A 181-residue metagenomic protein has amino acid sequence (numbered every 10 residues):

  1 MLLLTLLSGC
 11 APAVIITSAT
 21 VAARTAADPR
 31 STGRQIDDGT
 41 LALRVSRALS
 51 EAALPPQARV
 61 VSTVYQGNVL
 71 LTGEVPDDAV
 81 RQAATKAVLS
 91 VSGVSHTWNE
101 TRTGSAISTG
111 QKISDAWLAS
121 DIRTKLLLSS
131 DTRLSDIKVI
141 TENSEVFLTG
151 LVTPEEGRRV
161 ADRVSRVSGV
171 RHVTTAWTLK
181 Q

Functional and structural regions predicted by a protein language model:
L4, G9-Q181: N-terminal targeting leaders
